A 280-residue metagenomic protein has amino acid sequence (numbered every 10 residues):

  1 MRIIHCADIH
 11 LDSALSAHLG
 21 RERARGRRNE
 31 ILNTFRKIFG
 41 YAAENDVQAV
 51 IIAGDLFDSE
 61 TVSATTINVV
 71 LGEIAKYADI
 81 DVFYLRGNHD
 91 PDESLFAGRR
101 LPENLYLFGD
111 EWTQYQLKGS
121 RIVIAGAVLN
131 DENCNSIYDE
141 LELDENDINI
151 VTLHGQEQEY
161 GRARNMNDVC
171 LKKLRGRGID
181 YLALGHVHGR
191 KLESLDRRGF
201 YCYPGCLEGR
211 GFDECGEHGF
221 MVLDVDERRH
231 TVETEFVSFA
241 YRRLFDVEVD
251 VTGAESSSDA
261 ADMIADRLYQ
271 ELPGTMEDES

Functional and structural regions predicted by a protein language model:
M1-N68: N-terminal active-site segment of His-dependent metallophosphoesterases
A7, N149, D180, G199-F200 (+4 more regions): Structural beta-strand/beta-sheet cores of well-ordered domains, especially the beta-sheet scaffolds that support
R28, A43-E44, A75, R175 (+1 more regions): Residue-level signal for alpha-helix termini/capping positions
R36-D46, A261-G274: A short, well-ordered alpha-helical element
A42-D46, K118, D144-N146, E227 (+1 more regions): Glycine-rich phosphate-binding loop signature in dinucleotide/nucleotide-binding domains
A49, D58-C202, C206-D224: His/Asp/Glu-rich metal-coordinating catalytic cores of metallo-dependent phosphodiesterases/hydrolases acting on
V50-F57, L272, M276-S280: Short, glycine-/small-residue-enriched flexible loop/hinge segments at domain edges that mediate gating
W112-K118, P204-E271: Binuclear metal-dependent phosphoesterase catalytic core
